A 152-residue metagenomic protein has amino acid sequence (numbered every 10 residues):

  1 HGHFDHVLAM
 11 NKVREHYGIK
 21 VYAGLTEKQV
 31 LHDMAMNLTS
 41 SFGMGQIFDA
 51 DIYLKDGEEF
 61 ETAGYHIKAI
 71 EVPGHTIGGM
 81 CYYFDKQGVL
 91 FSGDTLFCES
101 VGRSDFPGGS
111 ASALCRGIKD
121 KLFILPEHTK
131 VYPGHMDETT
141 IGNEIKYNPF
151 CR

Functional and structural regions predicted by a protein language model:
H1-F4, A50-D51, A63, S104-D105 (+1 more regions): Short N-terminal micro-motifs specific to bacterial/archaeal maturation and metal-cluster initiation sites
G2-E59, F150: Active-site HxH/HxHxD metal-binding segment of metal-dependent hydrolases
L8, L31-H32, G64, E99-V101: Activation segment
M36-S40, E59, H66-R152: Metallo-beta-lactamase
